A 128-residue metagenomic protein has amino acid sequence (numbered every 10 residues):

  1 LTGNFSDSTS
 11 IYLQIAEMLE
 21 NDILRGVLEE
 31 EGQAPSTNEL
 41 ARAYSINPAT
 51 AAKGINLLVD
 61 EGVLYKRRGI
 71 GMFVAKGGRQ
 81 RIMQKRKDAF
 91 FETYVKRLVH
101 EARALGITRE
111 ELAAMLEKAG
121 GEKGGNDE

Functional and structural regions predicted by a protein language model:
L1-A34, E39, A89, T93-G125: Extreme N-terminal segment that seeds HTH/winged-HTH DNA-binding domains in transcriptional regulators
S8-S10, G26-V27, R42, G69-M72 (+1 more regions): Short hydrophobic/aromatic-rich motifs at helix boundaries and adjacent loops
V27-L28, G32, V59-G69, F73-K76: Beta-hairpin "wing" of winged helix-turn-helix
Q33-Y65: N-terminal helix-turn-helix
Y44, G78-R79, E122-G125: Short secondary-structure transition/capping segments
G54, R67-G69, D88: Hydrophobic alpha-helical segments, especially transmembrane helices and their immediate juxtamembrane helical caps
A75-K96: A surface-exposed regulatory interaction patch that couples sensing to output across bacterial transport/metabolic
